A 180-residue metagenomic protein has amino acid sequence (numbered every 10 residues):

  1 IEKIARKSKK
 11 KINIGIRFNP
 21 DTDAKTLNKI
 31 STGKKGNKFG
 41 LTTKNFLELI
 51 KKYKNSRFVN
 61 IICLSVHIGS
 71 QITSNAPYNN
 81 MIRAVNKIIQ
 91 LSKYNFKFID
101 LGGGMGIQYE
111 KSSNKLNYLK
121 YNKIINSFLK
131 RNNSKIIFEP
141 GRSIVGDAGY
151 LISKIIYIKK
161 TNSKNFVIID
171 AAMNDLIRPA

Functional and structural regions predicted by a protein language model:
I1-F98, I107, I124, I168: Active-site-proximal beta-alpha core segment in soluble small-molecule metabolic enzymes
S70-A180: C-terminal active-site-proximal or functional interface alpha/beta core segments in diverse enzymes
